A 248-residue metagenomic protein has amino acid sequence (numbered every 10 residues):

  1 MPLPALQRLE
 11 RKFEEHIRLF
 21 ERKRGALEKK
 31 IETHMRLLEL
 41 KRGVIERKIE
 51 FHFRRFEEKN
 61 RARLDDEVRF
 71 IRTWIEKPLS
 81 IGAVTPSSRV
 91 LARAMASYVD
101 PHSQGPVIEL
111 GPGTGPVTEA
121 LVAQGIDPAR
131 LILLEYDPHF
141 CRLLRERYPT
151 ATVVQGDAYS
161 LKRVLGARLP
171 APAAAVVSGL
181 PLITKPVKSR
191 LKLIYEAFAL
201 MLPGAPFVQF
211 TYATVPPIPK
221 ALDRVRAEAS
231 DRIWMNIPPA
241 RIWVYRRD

Functional and structural regions predicted by a protein language model:
R63, E67-P101: Class I SAM-dependent methyltransferase Rossmann-like catalytic core, especially the SAM/SAH-binding loop
S103-G113: Conserved class I S-adenosyl-L-methionine
T114-I126: Conserved SAM-binding loop of SAM-dependent methyltransferases across substrates and taxa, primarily the Class I
D137, D157: Conserved SAM/SAH-binding beta-strand->alpha-helix loop
L144-R145: Conserved SAM-binding loop
L191-P203: A short glycine-rich, Lys/Arg-flanked "PGG" loop and its adjoining helix->strand segment in the class I
P203-T211: Conserved beta-strand signature within the Rossmann-like core of class I S-adenosyl-L-methionine
R232-D248: Core SAM-dependent methyltransferase catalytic element
